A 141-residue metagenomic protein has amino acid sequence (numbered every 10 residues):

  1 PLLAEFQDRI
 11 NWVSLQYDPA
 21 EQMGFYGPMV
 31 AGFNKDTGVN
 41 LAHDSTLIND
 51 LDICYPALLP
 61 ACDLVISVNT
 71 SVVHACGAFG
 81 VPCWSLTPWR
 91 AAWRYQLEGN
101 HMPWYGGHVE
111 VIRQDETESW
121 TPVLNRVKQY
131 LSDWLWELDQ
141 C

Functional and structural regions predicted by a protein language model:
P1-C141: Catalytic machinery of carbohydrate-active enzymes, primarily nucleotide-sugar-dependent glycosyltransferases
